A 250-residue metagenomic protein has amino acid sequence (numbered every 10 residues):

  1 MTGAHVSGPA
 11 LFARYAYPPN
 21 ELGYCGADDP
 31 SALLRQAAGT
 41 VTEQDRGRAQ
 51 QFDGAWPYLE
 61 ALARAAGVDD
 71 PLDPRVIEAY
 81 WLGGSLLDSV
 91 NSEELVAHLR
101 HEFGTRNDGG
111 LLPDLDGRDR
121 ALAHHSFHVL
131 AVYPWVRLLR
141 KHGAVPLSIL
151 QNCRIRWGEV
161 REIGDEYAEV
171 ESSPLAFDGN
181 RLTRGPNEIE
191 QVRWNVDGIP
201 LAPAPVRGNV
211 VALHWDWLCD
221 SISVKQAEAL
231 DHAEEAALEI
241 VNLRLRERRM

Functional and structural regions predicted by a protein language model:
M1-A144: N-terminal intrinsically disordered, low-complexity, charge/repeat-rich segments that act as generic
S148-V170: Structural detector for short beta-strands of small beta-barrel domains
E171-G179, R246-E247: Short solvent-exposed strand/turn elements
L175-W194: Short, basic/aromatic beta-hairpin or loop at an interaction surface
N195-A212: Short nucleic-acid-contacting surface segments enriched for D/E, G, S/T with interspersed K/R
D216-A227: Short, Lys/Arg- and Gly-enriched loop/turn segments at beta-strand edges
Q226-M250: Short peripheral tails and domain-boundary helices/loops at the edges of structured domains
